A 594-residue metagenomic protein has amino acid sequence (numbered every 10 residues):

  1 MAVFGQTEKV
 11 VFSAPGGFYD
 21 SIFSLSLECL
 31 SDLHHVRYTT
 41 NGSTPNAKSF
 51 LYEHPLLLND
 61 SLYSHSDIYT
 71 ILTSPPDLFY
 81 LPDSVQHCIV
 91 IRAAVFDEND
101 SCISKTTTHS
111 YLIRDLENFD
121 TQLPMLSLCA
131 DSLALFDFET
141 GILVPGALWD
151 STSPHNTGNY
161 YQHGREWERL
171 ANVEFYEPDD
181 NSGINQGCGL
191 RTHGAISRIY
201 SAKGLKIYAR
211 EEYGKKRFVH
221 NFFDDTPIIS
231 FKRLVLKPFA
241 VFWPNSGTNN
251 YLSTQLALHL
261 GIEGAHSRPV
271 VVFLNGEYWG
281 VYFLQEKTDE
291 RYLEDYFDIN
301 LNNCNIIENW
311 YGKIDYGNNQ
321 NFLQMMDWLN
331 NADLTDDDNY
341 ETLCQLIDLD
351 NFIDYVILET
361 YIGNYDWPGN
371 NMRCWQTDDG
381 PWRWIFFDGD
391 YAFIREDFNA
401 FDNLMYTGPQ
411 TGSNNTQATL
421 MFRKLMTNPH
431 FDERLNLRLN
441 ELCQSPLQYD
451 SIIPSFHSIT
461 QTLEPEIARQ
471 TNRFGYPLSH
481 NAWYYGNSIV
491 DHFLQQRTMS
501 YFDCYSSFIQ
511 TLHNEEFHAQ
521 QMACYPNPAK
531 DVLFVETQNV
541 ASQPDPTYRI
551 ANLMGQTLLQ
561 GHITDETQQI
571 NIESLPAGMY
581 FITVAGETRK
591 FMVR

Functional and structural regions predicted by a protein language model:
M1-T7, N514, M579-F581: Bacterial Sec-dependent N-terminal signal peptides
V3-L170, F175-E177, I184-Q186: Short, compositionally stereotyped local motifs that mark structural "simplifiers"
Y38, F175, V272, I582 (+1 more regions): Short aromatic-centered micro-motifs
S101, N181, E277, G380-P381 (+1 more regions): Residue-level signal for well-ordered, solvent-exposed loop/turn and beta-edge residues enriched in charged/polar side
I103-T108, Q186, A265-H266, G369 (+1 more regions): Extracellular and select intracellular beta-sandwich modules with Ser/Thr-enriched, small-residue motifs on
Q122-C129, L133-S153, G158-E166, N172 (+9 more regions): Middle-to-C-terminal accessory/interaction subdomains
L128, G141, G146-G317: Conserved ATP-binding subdomain of kinase catalytic cores across diverse folds
F517-Y525, A529-R594: C-terminal outer-membrane/trafficking sorting elements
